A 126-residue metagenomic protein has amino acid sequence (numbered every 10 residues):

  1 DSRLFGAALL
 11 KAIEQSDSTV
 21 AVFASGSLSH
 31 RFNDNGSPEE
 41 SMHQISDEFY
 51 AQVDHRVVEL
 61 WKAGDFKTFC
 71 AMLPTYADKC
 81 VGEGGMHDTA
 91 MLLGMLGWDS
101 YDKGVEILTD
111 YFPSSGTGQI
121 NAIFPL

Functional and structural regions predicted by a protein language model:
D1-A7, Q15, N35-L126: Flexible, D/E/H-enriched segments
A12: Catalytic-core regions built around general acid/base machinery
S18-L28, L92: Beta-strand elements within well-structured catalytic alpha/beta cores of enzymes that handle phosphate/sulfate esters
L28-D34: A structural signal for small-residue-enriched, beta-sheet-centric alpha/beta enzyme cores and oligomeric scaffold folds
